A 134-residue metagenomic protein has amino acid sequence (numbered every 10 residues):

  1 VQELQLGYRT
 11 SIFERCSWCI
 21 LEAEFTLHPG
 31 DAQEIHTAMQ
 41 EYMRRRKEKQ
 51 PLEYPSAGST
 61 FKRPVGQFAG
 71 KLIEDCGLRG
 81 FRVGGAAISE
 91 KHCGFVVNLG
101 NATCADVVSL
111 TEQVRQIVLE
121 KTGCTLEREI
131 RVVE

Functional and structural regions predicted by a protein language model:
V1-S109, Q116-E134: Phosphate/pyrophosphate- and phosphate-bearing ligand-binding catalytic cores of soluble enzymes
